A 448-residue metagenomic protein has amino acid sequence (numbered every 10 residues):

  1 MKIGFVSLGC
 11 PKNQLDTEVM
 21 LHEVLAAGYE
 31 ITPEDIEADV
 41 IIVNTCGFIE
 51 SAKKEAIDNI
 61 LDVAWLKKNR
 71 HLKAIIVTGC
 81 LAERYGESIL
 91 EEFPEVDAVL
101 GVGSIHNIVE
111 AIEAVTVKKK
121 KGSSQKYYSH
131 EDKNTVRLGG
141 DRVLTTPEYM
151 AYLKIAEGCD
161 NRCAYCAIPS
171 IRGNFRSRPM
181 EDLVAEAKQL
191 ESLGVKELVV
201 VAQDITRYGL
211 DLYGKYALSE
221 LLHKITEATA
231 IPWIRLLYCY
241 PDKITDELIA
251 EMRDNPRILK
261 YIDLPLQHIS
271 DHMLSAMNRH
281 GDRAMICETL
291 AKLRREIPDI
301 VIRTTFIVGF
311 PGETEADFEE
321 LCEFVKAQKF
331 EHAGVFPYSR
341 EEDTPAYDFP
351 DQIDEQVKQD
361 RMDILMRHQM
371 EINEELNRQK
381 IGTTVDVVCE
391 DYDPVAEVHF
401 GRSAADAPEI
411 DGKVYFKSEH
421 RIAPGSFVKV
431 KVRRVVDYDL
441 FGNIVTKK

Functional and structural regions predicted by a protein language model:
M1-Y208, E247, I262, A284-A291 (+5 more regions): Proteins enriched for Cys/Gly/acidic motifs involved in redox and nucleic-acid/cofactor modification
I3, V40-I41, A151, L198 (+7 more regions): Conserved beta-strand core positions
G47-F48, R172, L212-K215, S275-G281 (+1 more regions): Short glycine-enriched, charge-decorated loop/helix-capping segments at active-site entrances that position
A74-G79, R84, I89, S192-A316: Conserved SAM/AdoMet-binding glycine-rich loop
L183, V200, L236, L264 (+6 more regions): Conserved, mostly hydrophobic/aromatic
A202, Y238, L266-H268, T304-V308 (+6 more regions): Active-site proximal loops enriched in glycine and acidic residues that flank catalytic Cys/His/Asp and coordinate
E313, A327-F330: Contiguous mid-protein beta-loop-alpha structural module that forms a pocket-lining wall or clamp of enzyme active
D348-K448: Terminal RNA-binding accessory module
